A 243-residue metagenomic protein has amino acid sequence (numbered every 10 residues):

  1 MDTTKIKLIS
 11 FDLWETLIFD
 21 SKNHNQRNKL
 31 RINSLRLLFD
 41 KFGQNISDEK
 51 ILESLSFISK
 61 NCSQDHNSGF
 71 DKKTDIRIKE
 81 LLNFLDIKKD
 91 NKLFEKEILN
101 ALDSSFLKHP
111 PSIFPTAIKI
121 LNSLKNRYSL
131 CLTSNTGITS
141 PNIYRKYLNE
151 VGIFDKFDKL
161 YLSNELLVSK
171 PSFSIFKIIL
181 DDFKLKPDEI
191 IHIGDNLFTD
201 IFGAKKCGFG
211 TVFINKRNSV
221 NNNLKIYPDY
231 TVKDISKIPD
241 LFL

Functional and structural regions predicted by a protein language model:
M1-I9, F19-S21, Q26, F42-E49 (+3 more regions): Asp-based, Mg2+/Mn2+-dependent phosphohydrolase catalytic module
T3-P115, K119: N-terminal helical cap/lid subdomain that shapes the substrate entry/recognition surface in HAD-like hydrolases
W14, L124-K125: Glycine-rich phosphate/diphosphate-binding loops that line cofactor/substrate pockets in enzymes
S112, R127, T139: Residue-level signal for short amphipathic helical patches enriched in basic/charged and nearby hydrophobic residues
R127-Y128, G208: Glycine-centered short loops/turns at secondary-structure junctions
